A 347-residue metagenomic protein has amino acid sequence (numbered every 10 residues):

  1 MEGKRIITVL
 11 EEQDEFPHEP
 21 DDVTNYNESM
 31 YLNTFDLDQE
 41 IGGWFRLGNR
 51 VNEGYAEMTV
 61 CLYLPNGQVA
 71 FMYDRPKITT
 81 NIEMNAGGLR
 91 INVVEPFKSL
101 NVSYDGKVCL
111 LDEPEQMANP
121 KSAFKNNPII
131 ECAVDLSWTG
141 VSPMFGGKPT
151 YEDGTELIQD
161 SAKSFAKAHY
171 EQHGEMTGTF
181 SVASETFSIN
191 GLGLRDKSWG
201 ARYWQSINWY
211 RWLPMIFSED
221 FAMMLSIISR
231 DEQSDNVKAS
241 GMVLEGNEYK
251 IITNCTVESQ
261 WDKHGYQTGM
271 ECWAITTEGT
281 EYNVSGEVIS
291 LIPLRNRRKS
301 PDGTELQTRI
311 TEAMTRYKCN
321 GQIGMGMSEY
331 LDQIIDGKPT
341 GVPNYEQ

Functional and structural regions predicted by a protein language model:
M1-Q347: Structured soluble/peripheral alpha/beta segments that form catalytic or ligand/cofactor-binding pockets
